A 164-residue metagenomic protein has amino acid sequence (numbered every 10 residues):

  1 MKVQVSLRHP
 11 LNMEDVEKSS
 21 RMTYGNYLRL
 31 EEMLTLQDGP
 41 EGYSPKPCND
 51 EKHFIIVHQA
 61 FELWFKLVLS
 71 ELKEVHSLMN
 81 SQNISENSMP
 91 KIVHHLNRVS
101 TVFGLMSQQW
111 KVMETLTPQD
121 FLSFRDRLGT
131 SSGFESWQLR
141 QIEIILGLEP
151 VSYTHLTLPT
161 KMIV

Functional and structural regions predicted by a protein language model:
L7-C48, L63: Acidic, low-complexity proline/glycine-rich segments
N26, M33-L36, W64-E74, V102 (+1 more regions): Amphipathic, well-ordered alpha-helical segments in soluble domains
D50-F61: Membrane-entry segments of alpha-helical transmembrane domains in multi-pass membrane proteins
H58, W64-L67, E71, S88-K91: An N-terminal, globular interaction/scaffold subdomain
E74-M106: Short secondary-structure subsegments characteristic of cysteine-rich extracellular domains
L96-Y153: Extended amphipathic alpha-helical segments with heptad-repeat/coiled-coil character used for oligomerization, fusion
T154-T160: Conserved small/polar residues in nucleotide/adenosyl-binding loops
